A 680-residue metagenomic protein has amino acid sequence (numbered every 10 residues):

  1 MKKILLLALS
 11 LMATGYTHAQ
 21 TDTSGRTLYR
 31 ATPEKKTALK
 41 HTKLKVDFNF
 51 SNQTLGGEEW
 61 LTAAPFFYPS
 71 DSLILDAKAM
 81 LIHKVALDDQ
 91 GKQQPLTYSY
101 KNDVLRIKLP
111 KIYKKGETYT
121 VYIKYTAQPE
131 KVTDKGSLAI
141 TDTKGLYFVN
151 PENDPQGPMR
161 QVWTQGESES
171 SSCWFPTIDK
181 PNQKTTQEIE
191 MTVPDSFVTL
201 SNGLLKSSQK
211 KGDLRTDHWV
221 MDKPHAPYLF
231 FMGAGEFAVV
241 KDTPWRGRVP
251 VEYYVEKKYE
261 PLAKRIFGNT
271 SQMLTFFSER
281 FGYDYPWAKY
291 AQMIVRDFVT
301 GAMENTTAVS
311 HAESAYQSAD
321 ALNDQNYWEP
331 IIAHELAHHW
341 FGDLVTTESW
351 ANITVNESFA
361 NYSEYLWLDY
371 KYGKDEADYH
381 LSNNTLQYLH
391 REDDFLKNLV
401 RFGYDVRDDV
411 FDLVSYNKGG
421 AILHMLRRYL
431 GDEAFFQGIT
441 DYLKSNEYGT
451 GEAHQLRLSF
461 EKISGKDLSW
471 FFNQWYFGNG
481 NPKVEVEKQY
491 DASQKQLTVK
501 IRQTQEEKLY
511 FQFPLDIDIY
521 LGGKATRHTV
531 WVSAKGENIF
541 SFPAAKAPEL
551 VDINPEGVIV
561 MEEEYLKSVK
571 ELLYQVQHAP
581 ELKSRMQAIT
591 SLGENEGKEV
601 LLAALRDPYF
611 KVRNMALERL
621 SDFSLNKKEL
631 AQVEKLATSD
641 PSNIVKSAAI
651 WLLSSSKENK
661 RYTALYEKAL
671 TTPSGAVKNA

Functional and structural regions predicted by a protein language model:
M1-T23: Bacterial Sec-dependent N-terminal signal peptides
A19, I82, D103, W219 (+2 more regions): Hydrophobic alpha-helical and helix-loop surface patches within well-folded domains that function as non-catalytic
A19-A288, L413, R428-L430, Q437 (+6 more regions): Acidic/His-enriched low-complexity segments
K131-F148, L200-G203, L229-M232, K264-R265 (+8 more regions): Short, solvent-exposed loop/turn and secondary-structure capping segments
Q165, V193, K257, A337 (+4 more regions): Non-catalytic accessory/interaction domains
L572-L573, V600-L602, Q632-K635, L665-E667: Buried hydrophobic core positions in alpha-solenoid tandem helical repeats
E618-S621, I650-S655, G675: Alpha-solenoid helical repeat scaffolds
